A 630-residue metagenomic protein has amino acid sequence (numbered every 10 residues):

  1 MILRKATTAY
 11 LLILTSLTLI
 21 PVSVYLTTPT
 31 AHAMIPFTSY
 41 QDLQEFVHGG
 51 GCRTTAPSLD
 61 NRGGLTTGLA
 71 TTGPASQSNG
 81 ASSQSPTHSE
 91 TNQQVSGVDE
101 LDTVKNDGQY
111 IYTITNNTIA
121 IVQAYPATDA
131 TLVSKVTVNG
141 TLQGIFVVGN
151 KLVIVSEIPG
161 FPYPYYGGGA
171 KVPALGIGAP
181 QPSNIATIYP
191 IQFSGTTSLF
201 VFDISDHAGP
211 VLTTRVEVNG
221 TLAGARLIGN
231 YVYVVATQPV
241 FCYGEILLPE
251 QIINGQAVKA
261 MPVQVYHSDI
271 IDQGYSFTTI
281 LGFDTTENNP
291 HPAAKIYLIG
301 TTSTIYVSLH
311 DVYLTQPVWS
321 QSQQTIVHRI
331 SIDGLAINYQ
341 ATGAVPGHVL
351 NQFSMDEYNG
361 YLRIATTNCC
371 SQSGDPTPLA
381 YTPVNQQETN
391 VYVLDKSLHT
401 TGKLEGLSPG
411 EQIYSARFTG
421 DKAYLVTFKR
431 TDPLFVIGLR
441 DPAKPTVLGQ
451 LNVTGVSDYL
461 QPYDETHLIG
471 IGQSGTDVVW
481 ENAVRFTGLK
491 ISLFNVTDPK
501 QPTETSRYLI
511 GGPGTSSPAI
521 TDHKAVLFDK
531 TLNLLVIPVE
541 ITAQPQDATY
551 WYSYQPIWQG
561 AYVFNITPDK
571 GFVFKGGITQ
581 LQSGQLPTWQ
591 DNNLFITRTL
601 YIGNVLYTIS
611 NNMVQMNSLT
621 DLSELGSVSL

Functional and structural regions predicted by a protein language model:
M1-L12: N-terminal Sec-pathway targeting helices
T15-L630: Beta-sheet-rich non-transmembrane sensory/scaffold domains
